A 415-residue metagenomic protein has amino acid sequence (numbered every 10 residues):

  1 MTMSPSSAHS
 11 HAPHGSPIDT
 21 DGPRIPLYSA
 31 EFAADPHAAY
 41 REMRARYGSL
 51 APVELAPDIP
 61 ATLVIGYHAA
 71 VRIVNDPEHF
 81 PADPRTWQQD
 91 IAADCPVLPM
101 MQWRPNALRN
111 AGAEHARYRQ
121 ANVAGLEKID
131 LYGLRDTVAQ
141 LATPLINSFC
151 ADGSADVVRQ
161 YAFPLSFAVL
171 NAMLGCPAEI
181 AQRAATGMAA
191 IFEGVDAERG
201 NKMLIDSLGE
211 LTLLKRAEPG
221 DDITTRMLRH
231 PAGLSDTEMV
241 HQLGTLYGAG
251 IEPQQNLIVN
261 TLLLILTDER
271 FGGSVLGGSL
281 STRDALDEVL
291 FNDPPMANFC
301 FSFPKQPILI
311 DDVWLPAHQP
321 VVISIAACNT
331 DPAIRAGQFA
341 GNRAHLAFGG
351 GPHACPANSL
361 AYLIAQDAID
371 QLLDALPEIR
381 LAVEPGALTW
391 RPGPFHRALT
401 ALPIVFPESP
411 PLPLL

Functional and structural regions predicted by a protein language model:
T2-L415: Cytochrome P450
